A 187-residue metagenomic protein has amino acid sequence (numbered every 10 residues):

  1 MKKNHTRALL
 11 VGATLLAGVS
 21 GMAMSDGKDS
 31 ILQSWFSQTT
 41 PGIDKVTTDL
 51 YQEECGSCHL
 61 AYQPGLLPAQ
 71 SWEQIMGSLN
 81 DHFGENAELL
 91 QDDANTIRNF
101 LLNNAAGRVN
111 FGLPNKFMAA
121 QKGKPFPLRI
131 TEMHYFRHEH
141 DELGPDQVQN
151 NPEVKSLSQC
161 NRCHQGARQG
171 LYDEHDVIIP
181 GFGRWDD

Functional and structural regions predicted by a protein language model:
K2-L10: Bacterial N-terminal signal peptides that target proteins for export
L10-L15, W72: Hydrophobic helical h-region of N-terminal Sec-dependent signal peptides in bacterial secretory/periplasmic proteins
G18-S20: N-terminal signal peptide c-region/cleavage motif recognized by signal peptidases
M24-G56, A61-T96, A106-R108, L113-D187: Sequence context surrounding c-type heme c attachment/ligation sites in exported
